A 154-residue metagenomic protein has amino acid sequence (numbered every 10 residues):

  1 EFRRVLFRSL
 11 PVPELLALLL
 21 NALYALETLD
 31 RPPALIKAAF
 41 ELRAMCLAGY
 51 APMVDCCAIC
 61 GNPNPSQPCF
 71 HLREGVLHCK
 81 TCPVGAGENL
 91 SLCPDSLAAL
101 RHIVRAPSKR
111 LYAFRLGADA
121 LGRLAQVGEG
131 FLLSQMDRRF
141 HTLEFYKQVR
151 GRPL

Functional and structural regions predicted by a protein language model:
R3-L154: Non-catalytic alpha-helical scaffolds and adjoining flexible linkers that form interface surfaces for assembly
